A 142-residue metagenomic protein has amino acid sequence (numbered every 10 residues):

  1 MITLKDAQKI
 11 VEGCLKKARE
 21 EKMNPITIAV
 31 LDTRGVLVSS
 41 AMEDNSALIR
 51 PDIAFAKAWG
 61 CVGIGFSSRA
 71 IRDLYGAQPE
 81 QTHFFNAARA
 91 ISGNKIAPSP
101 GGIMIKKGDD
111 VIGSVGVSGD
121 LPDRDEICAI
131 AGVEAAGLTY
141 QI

Functional and structural regions predicted by a protein language model:
M1-I142: Flexible, solvent-exposed loop/hinge segments and secondary-structure transition points
